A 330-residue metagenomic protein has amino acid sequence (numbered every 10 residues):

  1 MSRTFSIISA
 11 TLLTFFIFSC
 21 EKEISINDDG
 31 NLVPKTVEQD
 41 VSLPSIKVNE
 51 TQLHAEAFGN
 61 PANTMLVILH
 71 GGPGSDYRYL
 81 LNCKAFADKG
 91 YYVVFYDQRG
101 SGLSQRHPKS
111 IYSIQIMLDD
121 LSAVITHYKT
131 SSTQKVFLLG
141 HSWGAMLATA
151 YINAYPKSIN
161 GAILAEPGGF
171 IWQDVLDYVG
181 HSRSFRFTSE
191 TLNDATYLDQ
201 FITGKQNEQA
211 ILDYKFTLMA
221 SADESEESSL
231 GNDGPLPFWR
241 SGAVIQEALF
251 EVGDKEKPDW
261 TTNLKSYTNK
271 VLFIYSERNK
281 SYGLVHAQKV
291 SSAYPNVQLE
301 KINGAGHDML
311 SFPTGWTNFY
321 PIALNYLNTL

Functional and structural regions predicted by a protein language model:
G74-K84, V285: The serine-hydrolase catalytic nucleophile loop
A87-Q105: Conserved alpha/beta-hydrolase
I116-Q134: Conserved acidic catalytic loop of the alpha/beta-hydrolase fold
S132-Y178: Conserved hydrolase catalytic core segment
A162-Q200, G204: Flexible "cap/lid" loop of the alpha/beta hydrolase fold
T196-K265, N269: Alpha/beta-hydrolase
K265-S266, V271-I302: Conserved loop-alpha-helix segment in the C-terminal half of the alpha/beta-hydrolase fold that carries the catalytic
A305-W316: Catalytic histidine-centered segment of alpha/beta-hydrolase-like enzymes
